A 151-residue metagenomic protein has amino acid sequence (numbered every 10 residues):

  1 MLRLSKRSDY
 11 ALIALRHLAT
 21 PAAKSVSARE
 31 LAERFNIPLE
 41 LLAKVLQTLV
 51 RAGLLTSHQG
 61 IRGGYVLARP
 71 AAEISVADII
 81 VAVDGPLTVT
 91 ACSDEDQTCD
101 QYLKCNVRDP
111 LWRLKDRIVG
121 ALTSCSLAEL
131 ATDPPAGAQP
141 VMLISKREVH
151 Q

Functional and structural regions predicted by a protein language model:
L18, V45-V50: Basic amphipathic alpha-helical segments that dock to polyanions
A19-A23, R69-P70: Short helix-capping/hinge SLiMs at alpha-helix to coil transitions
V26-N36: A short alpha-helical element within helix-turn-helix/winged-helix DNA-binding domains across DNA-binding proteins
E33, V50-R51: Alpha-helical residues within the helix-turn-helix
G53-L67: Beta-hairpin "wing" of winged helix-turn-helix
A71-D96, V107-R117: Conserved segment of winged-helix/HTH DNA-binding domains
D96-Q151: C-terminal regulatory/oligomerization modules of transcriptional regulators
